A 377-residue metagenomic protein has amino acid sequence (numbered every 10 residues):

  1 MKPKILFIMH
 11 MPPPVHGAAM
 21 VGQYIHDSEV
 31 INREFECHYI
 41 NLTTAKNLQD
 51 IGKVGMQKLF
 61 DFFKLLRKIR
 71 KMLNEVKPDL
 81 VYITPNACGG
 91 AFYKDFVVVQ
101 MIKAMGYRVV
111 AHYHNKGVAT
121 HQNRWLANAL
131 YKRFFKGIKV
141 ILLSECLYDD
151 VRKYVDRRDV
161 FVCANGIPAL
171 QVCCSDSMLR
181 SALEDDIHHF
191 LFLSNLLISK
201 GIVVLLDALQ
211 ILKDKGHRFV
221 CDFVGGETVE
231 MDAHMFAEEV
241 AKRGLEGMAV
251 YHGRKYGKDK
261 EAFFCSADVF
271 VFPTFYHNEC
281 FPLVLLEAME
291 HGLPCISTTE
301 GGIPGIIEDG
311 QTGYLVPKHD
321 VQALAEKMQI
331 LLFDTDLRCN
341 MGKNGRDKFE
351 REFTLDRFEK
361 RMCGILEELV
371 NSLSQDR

Functional and structural regions predicted by a protein language model:
L6-I8, M178-L209, C221-V224: Conserved donor-binding/catalytic core segment of Leloir-type glycosyltransferases
A19-Y24, L197-I211, C221, M231-M235 (+1 more regions): A conserved mid-protein helix/loop that constitutes part of the nucleotide-sugar donor-binding site
N41-A45, L193, V220-M235, G253-R254: Glycosyltransferase donor-sugar binding loop
H234-K255: Nucleotide-activated donor-binding/catalytic signature segment of Leloir-type glycosyltransferases, i.e., the conserved
C265-E279, L293: Acidic donor-binding loop of glycosyltransferase active sites
E290, P294-S297: Short hydrophobic beta-strand element within catalytic cores of glycosyltransferases and related nucleotide-activated
D309-G310, Y314-V321, I330-D336: Conserved acidic donor-binding segment of nucleotide-sugar-dependent glycosyltransferases
A323, I330, L337-E352, F358-G364: A short, well-ordered alpha-helix in the C-terminal region of glycosyltransferases
